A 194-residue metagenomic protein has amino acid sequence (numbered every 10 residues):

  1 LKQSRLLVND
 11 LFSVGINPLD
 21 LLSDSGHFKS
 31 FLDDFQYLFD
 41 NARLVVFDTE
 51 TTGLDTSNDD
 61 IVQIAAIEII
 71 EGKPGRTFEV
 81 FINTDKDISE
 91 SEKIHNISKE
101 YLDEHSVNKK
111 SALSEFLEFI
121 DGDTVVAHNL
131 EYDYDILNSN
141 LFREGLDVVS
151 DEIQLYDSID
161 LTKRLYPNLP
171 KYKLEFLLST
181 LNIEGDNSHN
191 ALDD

Functional and structural regions predicted by a protein language model:
L1-S25: Long, acidic (Asp/Glu-rich), low-complexity accessory segments flanking structured domains
L21, S25-E152, P167-G185, H189: Conserved non-catalytic scaffold segment of RNase H-like nuclease domains
S150-L161: Histidine/lysine/aspartate-rich catalytic loop segments that bind and position anionic ligands
L192-D193: Acidic donor-binding loop at a coil-to-helix junction in glycosyltransferase catalytic cores that engages
